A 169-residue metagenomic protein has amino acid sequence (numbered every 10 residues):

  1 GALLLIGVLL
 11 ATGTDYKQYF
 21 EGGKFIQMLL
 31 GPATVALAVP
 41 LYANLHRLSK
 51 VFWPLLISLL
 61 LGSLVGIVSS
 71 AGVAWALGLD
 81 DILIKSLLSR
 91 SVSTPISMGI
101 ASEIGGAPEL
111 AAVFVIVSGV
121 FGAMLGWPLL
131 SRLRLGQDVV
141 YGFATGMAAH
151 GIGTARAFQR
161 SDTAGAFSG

Functional and structural regions predicted by a protein language model:
G1-Y42, K50-S58, G62: Helical membrane-embedded segments and adjacent short helical loop/helix-boundary regions of multi-pass membrane
I6, A71, W75, G99 (+2 more regions): Transmembrane alpha-helix boundary and packing residues in multipass membrane permease domains and related
T14-K24, Y42-W53, A74-D80, A101-A107 (+1 more regions): Short juxtamembrane and helix-loop transition motifs at transmembrane-helix boundaries in membrane proteins
A33, L37, L60-G72, S91 (+3 more regions): Mid-bilayer segments of alpha-helical transmembrane spans in multi-pass integral membrane proteins that mediate
L37-K50, G126-R132, T154-R160: C-terminal ends of transmembrane helices
L45-A71, A112-F121: Entry/N-cap segments of selected transmembrane alpha helices and their immediately preceding amphipathic helices
I67-L87: Transmembrane alpha-helix/helix-exit interface in multi-pass inner-membrane proteins
L83-L110, I116-V117, F121, G136-S168: Alpha-helical membrane segments and immediately flanking helix-loop junctions that form or couple to the substrate/ion
